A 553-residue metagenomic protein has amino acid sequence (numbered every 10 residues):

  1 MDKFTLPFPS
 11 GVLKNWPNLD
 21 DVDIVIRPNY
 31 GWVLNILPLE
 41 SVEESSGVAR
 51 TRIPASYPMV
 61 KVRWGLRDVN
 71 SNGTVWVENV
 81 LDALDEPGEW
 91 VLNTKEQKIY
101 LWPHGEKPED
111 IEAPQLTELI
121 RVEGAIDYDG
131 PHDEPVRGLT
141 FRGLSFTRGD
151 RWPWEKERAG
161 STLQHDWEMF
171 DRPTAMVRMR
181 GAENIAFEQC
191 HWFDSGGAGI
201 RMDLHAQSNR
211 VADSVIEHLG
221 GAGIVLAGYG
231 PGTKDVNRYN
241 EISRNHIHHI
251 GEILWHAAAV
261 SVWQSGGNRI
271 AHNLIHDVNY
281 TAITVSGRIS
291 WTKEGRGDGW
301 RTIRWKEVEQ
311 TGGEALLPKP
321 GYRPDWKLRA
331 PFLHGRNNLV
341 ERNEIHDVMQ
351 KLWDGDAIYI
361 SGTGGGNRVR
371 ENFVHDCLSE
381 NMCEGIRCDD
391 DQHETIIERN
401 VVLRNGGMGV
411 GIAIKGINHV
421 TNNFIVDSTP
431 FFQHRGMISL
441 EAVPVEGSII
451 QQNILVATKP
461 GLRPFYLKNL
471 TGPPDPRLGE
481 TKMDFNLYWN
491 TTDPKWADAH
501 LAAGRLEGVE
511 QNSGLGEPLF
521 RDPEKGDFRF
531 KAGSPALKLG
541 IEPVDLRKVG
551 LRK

Functional and structural regions predicted by a protein language model:
M1-I53, P58-M59: Autoprocessing Asn-cyclization modules and mimics
S10-G31, M59-L84, K107-A125, V136 (+1 more regions): Extended Gly/Ser/Thr-rich low-complexity repeat segments, especially those forming or decorating extracellular
E40-S45, R52-M59, W64-E86, V91 (+4 more regions): Acidic, glycine- and Ser/Thr-rich low-complexity intrinsically disordered tracts in extracellular/secreted proteins
E112-L139, E168-E183, M202-L204: Extracellular beta-strand-rich solenoid/capping regions of secreted or surface-exposed proteins that bind or remodel
R137-R148, E183-D194, Q207-G221, D235-G251 (+8 more regions): Right-handed parallel beta-helix
D150-K156, T174, G196-M202, G220-L226 (+12 more regions): Short glycine/acidic-rich loop motifs that flank beta-strands on beta-rich extracellular proteins
K156-Q164, M169-D171, M179-G181, D194 (+3 more regions): N-terminal catalytic cores of secreted or lumenal carbohydrate-active enzymes
